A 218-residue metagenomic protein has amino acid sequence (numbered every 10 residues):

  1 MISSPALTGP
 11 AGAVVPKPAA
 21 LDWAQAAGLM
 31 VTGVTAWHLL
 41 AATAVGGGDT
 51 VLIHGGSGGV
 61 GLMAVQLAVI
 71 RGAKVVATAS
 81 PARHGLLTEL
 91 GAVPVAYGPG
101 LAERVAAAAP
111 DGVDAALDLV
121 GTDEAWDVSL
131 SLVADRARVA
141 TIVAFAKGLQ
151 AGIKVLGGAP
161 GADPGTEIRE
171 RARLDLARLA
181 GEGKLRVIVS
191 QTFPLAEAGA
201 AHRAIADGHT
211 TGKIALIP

Functional and structural regions predicted by a protein language model:
M1-P16, V31, T43: Glycine-rich phosphate/adenylate-binding loop and adjacent beta-alpha elements of nucleotide- or dinucleotide-binding
S4, G48, G91, D111-D114 (+2 more regions): Local beta-strand N-terminus motif with an aromatic residue
A27-G98: Mid-domain Rossmann-like dinucleotide-binding core that forms the NAD(H)/NADP(H) cofactor-binding site
G100-D111: Short amphipathic alpha-helix with an adjacent loop that forms part of the alpha/beta core around
D114-L117, A140: N-terminal Rossmann-like NAD(P) cofactor-binding module of classical short-chain dehydrogenase/reductase
D123-K184, P218: Glycine-rich phosphate-binding loop and adjacent beta-alpha segment of Rossmann(oid) nucleotide-cofactor-binding
R173-P218: C-terminal hydrophobic helical "lid"/dimerization subdomain of Rossmann-like NAD(P)H-dependent oxidoreductases
